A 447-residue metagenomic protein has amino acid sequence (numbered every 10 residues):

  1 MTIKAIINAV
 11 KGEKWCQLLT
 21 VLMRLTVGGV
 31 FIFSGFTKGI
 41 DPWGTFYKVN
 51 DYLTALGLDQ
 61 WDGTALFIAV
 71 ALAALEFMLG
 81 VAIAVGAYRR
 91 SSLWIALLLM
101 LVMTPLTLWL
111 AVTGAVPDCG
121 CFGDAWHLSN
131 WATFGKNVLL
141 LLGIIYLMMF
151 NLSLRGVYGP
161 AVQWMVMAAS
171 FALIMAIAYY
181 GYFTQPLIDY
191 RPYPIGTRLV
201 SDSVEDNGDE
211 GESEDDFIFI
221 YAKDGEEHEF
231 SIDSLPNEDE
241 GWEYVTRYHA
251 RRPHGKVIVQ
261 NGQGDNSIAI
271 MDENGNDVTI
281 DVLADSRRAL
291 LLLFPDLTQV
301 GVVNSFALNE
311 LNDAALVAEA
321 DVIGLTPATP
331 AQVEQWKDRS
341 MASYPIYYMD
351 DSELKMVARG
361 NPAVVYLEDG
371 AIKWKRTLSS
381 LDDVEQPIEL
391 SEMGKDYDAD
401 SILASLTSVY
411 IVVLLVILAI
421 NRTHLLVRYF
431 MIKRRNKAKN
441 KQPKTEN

Functional and structural regions predicted by a protein language model:
L18, L22-L25, V30, P42-M149: Hydrophobic alpha-helical segments
S92, V300-F306, I402-T407, L414-N447: Juxtamembrane interface at the cytosolic side of transmembrane helices
V138-A169: Cytosolic-side transmembrane helix boundary signature
Y158-L187: Internal/C-terminal transmembrane anchor helices
I177-V278: Membrane-interface segments at or immediately adjacent to transmembrane helices that form the boundary between
F217-E227, P362-R376: A short, hydrophobic beta-strand/beta-hairpin element that forms part of a small beta-sheet core
Q260, A269, I280-V300: Short active-site neighborhood of thiol/selenol oxidoreductases, capturing the structured segment around
V322, S340-R359: Short, internal strand/loop/helix patches that form the active-site neighborhood or redox-interaction surface
